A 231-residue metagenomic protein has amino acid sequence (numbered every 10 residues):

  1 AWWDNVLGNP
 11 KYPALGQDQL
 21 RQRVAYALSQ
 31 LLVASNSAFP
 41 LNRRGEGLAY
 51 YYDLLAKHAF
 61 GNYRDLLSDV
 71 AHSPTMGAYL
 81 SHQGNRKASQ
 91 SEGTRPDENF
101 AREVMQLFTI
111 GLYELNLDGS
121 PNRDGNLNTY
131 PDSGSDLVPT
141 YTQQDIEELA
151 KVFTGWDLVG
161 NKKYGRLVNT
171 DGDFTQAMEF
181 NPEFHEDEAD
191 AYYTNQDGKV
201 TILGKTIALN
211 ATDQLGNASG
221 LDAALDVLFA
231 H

Functional and structural regions predicted by a protein language model:
A1-W3, R43-H231: Active-site substrate-binding loop specific to GH73 endo-beta-N-acetylglucosaminidase modules in bacterial autolysins
W2, V6-N9, L15-V24: Amphipathic interfacial helices
N5-P10, L31, S35, H58 (+1 more regions): Alpha-helix C-capping/helix-to-loop hinge sites
A14-L15, N42: Intrinsically disordered, low-complexity Ser/Thr/Pro-rich tracts
D18-R21, L32-P40: Short, contiguous, well-structured surface segments enriched in hydrophobic/aromatic residues
